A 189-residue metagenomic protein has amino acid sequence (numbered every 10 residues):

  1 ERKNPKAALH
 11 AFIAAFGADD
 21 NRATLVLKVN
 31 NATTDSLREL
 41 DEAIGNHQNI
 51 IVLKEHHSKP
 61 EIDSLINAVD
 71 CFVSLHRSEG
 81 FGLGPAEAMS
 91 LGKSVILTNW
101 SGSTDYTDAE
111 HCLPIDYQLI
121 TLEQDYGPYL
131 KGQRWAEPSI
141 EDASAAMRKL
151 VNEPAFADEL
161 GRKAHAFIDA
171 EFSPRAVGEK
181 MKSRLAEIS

Functional and structural regions predicted by a protein language model:
E1-A14: A conserved mid-protein helix/loop that constitutes part of the nucleotide-sugar donor-binding site
L25, I50, C71-F72, G84 (+1 more regions): Hydrophobic acceptor-binding patch used for acceptor engagement in glycosyltransferases
T33, L37-D63, C71: Nucleotide-activated donor-binding/catalytic signature segment of Leloir-type glycosyltransferases, i.e., the conserved
N67-V69, E87-S101, T107-E110: Conserved donor-binding/catalytic loop of nucleotide-activated donor transferases
R77: Aromatic "clamp/platform" in nucleotide-sugar-dependent glycosyltransferases that forms part of the donor/acceptor
T104-K149: Change "using UDP/GDP/dTDP sugars" to "using nucleotide sugars
D142-A145, K149, F156-A170, K180-S183: A short, well-ordered alpha-helix in the C-terminal region of glycosyltransferases
P174-S189: C-terminal alpha-helical cap of glycosyltransferases
